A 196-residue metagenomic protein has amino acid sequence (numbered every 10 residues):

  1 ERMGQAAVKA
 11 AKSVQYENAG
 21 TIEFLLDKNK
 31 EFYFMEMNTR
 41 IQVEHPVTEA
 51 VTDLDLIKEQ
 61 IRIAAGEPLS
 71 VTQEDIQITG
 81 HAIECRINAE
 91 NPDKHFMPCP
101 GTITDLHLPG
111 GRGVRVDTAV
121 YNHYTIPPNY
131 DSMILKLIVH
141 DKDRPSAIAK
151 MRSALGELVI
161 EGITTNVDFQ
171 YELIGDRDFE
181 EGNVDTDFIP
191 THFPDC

Functional and structural regions predicted by a protein language model:
E1-C196: ATP-dependent carboxylate activation and anion-phosphoryl transfer catalytic cores that bind Mg-ATP to form
